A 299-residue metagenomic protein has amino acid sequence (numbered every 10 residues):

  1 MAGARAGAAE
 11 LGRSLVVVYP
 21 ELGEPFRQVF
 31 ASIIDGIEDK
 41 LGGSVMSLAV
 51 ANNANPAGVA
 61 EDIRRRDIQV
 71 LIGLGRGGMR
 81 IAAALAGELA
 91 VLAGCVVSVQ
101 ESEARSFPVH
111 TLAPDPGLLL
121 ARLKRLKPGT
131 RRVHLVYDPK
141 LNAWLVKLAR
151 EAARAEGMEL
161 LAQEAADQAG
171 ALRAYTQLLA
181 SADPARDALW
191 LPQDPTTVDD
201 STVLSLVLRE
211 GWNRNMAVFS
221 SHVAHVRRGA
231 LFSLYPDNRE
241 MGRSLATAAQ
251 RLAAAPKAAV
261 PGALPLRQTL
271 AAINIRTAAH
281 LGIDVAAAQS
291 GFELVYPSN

Functional and structural regions predicted by a protein language model:
R13-I33, L48-A51, D194: Extracytoplasmic "Venus flytrap"
V18, R64-G75, H134-V136, A185-D199 (+1 more regions): Periplasmic-binding protein-like
I33, L112-E156, A263-T277: An alpha-beta-alpha
V45-R65, D167-A180: Structural motif
A49-V99, T196-L208: Beta-alpha junction/loop-to-helix N-cap segments that form part of ligand/metal-binding clefts
G87-P116, H222-L231: Flexible loop/hinge segments that line or gate small-molecule binding clefts
V99-S102, P108-R132, P236-P256: Hydrophobic alpha-helical segments within soluble ligand-binding/sensing domains
A254-N299: Hinge/cleft segment of the Venus flytrap/periplasmic-binding protein
